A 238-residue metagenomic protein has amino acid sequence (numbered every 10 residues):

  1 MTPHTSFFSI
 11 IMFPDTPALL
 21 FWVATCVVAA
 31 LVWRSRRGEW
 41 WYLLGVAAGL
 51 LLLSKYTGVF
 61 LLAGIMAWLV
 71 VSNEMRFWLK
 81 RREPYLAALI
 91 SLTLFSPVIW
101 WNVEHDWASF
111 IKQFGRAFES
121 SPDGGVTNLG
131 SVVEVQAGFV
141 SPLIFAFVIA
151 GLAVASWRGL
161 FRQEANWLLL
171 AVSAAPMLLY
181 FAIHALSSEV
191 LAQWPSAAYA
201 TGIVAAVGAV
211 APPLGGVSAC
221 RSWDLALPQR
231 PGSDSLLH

Functional and structural regions predicted by a protein language model:
M1-T2: Transmembrane and membrane-interface helices of multi-pass, inner-membrane envelope-modifying transferases
I10-A18: Short acidic/glycine- and proline-prone juxtamembrane loop motifs at membrane-interface regions of multi-pass membrane
T25-W41: Membrane-interface transmembrane helices that cradle and orient dolichyl/undecaprenyl
W41, G45-G49: Helical-face signature of the major facilitator-like transporter fold
L50, L62-W167, S173, M177-S188: Transmembrane-lumen/periplasm boundary regions of multi-pass, lipid-linked membrane glycan transferases
L168-L169, L178, S188-R221: Hydrophobic/aromatic-rich transmembrane helices and adjacent perimembrane loops
P212-H238: Signature aromatic-anchored transmembrane alpha helix within multi-pass, membrane-resident enzymes that catalyze glycan
